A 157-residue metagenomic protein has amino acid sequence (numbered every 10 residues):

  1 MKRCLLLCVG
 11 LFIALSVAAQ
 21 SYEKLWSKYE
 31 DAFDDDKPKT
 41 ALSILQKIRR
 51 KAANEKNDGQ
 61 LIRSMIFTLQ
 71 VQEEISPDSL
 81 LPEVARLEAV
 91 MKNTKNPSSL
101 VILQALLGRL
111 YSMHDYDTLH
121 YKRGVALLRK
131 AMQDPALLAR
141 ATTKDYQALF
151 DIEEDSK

Functional and structural regions predicted by a protein language model:
M1-C4: Positively charged n-region of N-terminal signal peptides that target proteins for export
L7: Conserved S-adenosyl-L-methionine
G10-A18: Hydrophobic h-region of N-terminal signal peptides that target proteins for export in Gram-negative bacteria
Y22-K157: Extracytoplasmic/secretory-pathway proteins
